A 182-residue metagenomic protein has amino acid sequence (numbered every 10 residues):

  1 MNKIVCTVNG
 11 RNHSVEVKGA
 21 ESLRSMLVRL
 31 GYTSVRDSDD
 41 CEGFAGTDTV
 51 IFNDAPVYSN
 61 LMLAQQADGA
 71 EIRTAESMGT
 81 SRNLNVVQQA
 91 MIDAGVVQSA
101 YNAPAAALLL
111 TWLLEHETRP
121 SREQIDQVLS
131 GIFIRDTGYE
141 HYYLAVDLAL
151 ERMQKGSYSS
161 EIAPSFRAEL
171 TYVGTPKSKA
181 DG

Functional and structural regions predicted by a protein language model:
M1-G182: Signature of N-terminal electron-transfer/Fe-S-associated modules in redox systems
